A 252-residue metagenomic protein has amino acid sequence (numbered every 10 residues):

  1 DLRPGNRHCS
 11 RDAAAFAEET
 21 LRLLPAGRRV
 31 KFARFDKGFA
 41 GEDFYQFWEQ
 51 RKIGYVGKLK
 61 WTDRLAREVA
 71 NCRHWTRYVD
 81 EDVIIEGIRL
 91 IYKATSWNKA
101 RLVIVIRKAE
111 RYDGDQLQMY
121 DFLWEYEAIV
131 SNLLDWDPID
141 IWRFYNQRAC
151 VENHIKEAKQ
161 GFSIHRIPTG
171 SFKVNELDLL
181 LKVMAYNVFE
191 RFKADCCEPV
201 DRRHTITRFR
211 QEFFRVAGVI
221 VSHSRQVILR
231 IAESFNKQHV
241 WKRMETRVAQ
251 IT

Functional and structural regions predicted by a protein language model:
D1-G27: Electropositive, glycine- and tryptophan-enriched low-complexity nucleic-acid-binding patches
D1-L2, F35-D36, G57-L59: Glycine-rich, histidine-containing beta strand-loop boundary motifs that form or position
V30-A40, Y55, I129, V151-A158 (+2 more regions): Short, conserved catalytic/metal-binding motifs centered on acidic residues
A33-G41, W61-D63, K173: Acidic, metal-coordinating catalytic cores used for nucleic-acid/nucleotide bond scission and strand-transfer chemistry
Y45-G54: Short, surface-exposed basic-aromatic patches at helix termini and helix-loop junctions that form
G54-Q160, G218, R247-T252: An anionic, glycine-rich sequence signature occurring as long contiguous blocks
P138-L177, L181, A185-K193: Short amphipathic alpha-helical "interface-anchor" segments enriched in bulky aromatics
V188-T252: A short, flexible helix-boundary coil/loop motif
